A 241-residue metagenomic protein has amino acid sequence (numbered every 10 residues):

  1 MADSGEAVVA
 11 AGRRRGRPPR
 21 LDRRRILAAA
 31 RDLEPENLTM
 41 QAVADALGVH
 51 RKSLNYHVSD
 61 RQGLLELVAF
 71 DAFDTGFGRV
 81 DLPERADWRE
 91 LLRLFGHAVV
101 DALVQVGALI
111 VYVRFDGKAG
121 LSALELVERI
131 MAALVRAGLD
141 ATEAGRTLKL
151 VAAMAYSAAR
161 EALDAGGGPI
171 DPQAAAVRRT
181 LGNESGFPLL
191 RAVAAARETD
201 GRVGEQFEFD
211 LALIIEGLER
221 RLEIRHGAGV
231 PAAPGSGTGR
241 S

Functional and structural regions predicted by a protein language model:
M1-L21, P188-D200, H226-S241: N-terminal intrinsically disordered/low-complexity leader segments
R13-A42, A46, A69-F70: Short, amphipathic alpha-helix enriched in basic
R24-D32, G63-R79, E90, L94-A98 (+1 more regions): Alpha-helical structural segments
E34-P35, G48-V49, N55-L65: HTH DNA-binding helix-turn interface
Q41, K52-S53: Key DNA-contact positions within bacterial/archaeal DNA-binding proteins
G78-L124, L148-V151: Hydrophobic alpha-helical connector segments
L126-A176, R221: Hydrophobic alpha-helical bundle segments that form small-molecule/ligand-binding pockets
A153-G167, T180-G204, E216-I224: Amphipathic C-terminal alpha-helical segment
